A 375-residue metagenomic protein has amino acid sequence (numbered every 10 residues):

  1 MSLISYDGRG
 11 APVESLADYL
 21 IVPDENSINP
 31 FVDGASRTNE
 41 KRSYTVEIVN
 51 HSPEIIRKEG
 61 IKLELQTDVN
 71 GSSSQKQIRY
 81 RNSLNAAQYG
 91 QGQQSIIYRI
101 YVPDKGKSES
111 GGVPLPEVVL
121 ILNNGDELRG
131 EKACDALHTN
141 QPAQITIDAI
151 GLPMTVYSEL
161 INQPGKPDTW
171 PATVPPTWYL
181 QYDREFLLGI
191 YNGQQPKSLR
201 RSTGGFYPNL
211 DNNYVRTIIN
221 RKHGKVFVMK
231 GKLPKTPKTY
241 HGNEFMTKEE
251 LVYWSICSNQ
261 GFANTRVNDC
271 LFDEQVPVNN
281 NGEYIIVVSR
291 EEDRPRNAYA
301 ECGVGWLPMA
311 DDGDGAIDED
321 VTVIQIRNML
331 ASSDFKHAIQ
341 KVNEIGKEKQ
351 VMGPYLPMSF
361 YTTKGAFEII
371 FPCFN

Functional and structural regions predicted by a protein language model:
M1-N375: A compositional/structural signature for long, glycine/proline-rich flexible linkers and loops on extracytoplasmic
